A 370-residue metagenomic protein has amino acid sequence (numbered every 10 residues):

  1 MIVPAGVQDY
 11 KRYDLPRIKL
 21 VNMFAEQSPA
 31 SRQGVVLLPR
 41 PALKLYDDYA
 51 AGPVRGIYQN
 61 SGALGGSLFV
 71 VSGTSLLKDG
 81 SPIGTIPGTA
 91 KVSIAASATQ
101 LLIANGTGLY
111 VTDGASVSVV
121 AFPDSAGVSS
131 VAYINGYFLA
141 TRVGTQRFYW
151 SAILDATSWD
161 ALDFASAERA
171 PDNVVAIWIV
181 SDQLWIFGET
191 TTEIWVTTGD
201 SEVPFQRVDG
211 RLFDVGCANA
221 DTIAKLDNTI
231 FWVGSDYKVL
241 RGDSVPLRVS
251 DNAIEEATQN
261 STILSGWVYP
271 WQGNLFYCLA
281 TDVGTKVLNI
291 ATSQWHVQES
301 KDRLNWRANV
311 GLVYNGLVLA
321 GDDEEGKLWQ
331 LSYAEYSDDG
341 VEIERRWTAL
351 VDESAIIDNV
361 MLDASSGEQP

Functional and structural regions predicted by a protein language model:
M1-Q100, D209-I230, G234-P370: Beta-sheet repeat architectures centered on beta-propellers
R55, V92, S129, N173-V175 (+2 more regions): Beta-propeller and closely related beta-sheet repeat lectin domains
I57, L101-I103, A132-Y149, Q183-I186 (+3 more regions): Carboxylate-rich, polar loop motifs that coordinate divalent cations or form catalytic acidic clusters
D79-S81, D113-S116, I153-D155, T198-D200 (+2 more regions): Short loop/turn segments that connect beta-strands within beta-propeller blades
S81-G108, D113-A121, G127: Acidic, glycine/polar-enriched metal-coordinating patches/loops that mediate binding to polyanionic ligands
D113-Y137, A161-F164: Asp-box/WD-like beta-propeller blade repeats and closely related beta-sheet repeat scaffolds
I153-A167: A short, charged helix-loop
W185-R211: Surface-exposed extracellular loop regions of Gram-negative outer-membrane beta-barrel proteins
